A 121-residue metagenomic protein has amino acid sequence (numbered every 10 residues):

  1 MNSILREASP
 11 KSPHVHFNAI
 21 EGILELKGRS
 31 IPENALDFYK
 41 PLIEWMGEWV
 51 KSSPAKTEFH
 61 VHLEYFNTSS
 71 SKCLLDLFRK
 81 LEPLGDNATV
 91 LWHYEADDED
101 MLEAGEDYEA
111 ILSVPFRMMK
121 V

Functional and structural regions predicted by a protein language model:
P10-H16, I31-A55: A short, well-ordered alpha-helical element
N18-I20: Structural motif
G22-G28: Short, aliphatic-rich beta-strand segments
L42, E58-E109: Amphipathic alpha-helical interaction surfaces in cytosolic regulatory modules
F116-V121: A generic structural motif
